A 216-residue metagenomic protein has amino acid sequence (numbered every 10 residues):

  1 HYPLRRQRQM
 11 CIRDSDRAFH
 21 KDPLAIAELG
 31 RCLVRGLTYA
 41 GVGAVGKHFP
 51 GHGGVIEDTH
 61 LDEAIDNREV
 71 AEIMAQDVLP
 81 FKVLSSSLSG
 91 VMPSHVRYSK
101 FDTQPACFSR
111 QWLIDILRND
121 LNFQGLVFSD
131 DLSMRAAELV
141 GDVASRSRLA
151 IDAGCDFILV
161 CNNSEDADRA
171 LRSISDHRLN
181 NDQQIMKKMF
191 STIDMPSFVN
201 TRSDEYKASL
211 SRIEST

Functional and structural regions predicted by a protein language model:
H1-I12: Single conserved hydrophobic/aromatic residue that forms the stacking wall/gate of nucleotide- or nucleobase-binding
P3-L4, K100, R110, A208: Intrinsically disordered, low-complexity regions enriched in small/polar residues
S15-D22: Second-shell loop/turn segments in exported
P23-A27: A glycine-rich helix N-cap at a beta->alpha junction
E28-Q184, K188-T201: Second-shell residues forming the walls of enzyme active-site clefts
S203-S209: Extended, charge-rich helix/loop segments that form flexible, surface "patches" used to engage negatively charged
S209-T216: Charge-patterned, long linear interaction tracts outside catalytic cores
